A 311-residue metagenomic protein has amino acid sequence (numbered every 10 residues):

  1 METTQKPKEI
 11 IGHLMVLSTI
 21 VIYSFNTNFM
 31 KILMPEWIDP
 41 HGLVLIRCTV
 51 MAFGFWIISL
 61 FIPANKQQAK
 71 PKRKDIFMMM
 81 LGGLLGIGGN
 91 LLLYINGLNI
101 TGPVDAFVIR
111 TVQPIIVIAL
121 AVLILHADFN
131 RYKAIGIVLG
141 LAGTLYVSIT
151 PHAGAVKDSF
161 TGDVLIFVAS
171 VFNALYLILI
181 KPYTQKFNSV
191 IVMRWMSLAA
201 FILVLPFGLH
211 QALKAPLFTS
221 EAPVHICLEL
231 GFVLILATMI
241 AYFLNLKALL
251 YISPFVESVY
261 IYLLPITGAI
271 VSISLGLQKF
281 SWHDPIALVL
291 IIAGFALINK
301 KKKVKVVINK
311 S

Functional and structural regions predicted by a protein language model:
M1-I46, A155-P182, I202-P206, N309-S311: Glycine-/small-residue-enriched transmembrane alpha-helix faces in small-molecule transporters and effluxers
I10-M15, H41-F61, L81, G136-A142 (+4 more regions): Hydrophobic alpha-helical transmembrane segments of multi-pass integral membrane proteins, especially transporters
I22, T27, W56-V104, I109 (+2 more regions): Specific transmembrane alpha-helical segments of multi-pass solute transporters/efflux pumps, especially DMT/EamA
S24, W56, G83-G88, L92 (+6 more regions): Hydrophobic/small/kink-forming positions within alpha-helical transmembrane segments of polytopic membrane proteins
F29-P40, Q67, N99, S148-S159 (+3 more regions): Membrane-interface helix termini and inter-helical loops of multi-pass transporters
L33, L43, R47, G97 (+7 more regions): Hydrophobic/aromatic residues within transmembrane alpha-helices of multi-pass small-molecule transporters
I46, I87, L91, D105-V112 (+2 more regions): Helix-helix packing/entry segments at the starts of transmembrane helices
F55, L120, F129-P151, V204 (+2 more regions): Hydrophobic transmembrane alpha-helices of multi-pass small-molecule transport proteins
